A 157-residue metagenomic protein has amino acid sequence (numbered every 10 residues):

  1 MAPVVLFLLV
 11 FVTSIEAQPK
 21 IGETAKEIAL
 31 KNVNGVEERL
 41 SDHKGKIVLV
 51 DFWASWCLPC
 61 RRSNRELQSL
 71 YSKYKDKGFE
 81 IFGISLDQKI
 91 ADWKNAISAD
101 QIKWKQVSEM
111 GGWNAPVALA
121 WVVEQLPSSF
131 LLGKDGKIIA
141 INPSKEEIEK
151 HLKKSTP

Functional and structural regions predicted by a protein language model:
M1-K20, P157: Bacterial Sec-dependent N-terminal signal peptides
I15-S41, W104: N-terminal "domain-start" segment that seeds a small globular fold
L40-C57: Short active-site neighborhood of thiol/selenol oxidoreductases, capturing the structured segment around
K44-K46, D76, V123: Active-site acidic short loop of glycosyltransferases
W53-W56, C60, W93, W104: Signature tryptophan residues that serve as conserved aromatic anchors
R62-D100, G112-A118: Structural microenvironment flanking redox-active thiols in thiol-disulfide oxidoreductases
D100-I102, E109-K154: Thiol/disulfide oxidoreductase modules built on the thioredoxin-like
